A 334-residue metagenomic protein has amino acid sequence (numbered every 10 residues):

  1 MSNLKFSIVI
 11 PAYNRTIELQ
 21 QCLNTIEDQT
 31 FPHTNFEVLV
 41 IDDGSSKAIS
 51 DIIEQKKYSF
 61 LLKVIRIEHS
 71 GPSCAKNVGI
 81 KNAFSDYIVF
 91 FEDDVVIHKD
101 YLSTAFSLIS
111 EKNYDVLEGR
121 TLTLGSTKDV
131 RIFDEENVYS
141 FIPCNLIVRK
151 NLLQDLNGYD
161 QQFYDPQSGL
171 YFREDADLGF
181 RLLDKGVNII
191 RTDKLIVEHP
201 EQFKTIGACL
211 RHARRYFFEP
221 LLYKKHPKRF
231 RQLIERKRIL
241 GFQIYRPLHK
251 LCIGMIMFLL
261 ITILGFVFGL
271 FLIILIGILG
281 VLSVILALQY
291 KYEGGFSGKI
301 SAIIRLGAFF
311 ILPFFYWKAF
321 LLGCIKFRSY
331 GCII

Functional and structural regions predicted by a protein language model:
N24-N35: Short, acidic, metal-binding catalytic loop of nucleotide-sugar glycosyltransferases
T25, D42-D51, E92-H98: A conserved acidic beta->alpha catalytic loop
I67-A83, I132-F133, S140, C144: Glycine-rich, basic loop-to-helix element that forms the pyrophosphate-binding segment of sugar-nucleotide handling
I88: Short aromatic/hydrophobic "clamp" motif used to bind/position activated sugar donors
V96-V130: Conserved donor NDP-sugar-binding/catalytic core segment of glycosyltransferases
D160, A176-K237: Catalytic donor/gating beta->alpha subdomain of glycosyltransferases that bind UDP-sugars
D165-L178: Acidic donor-binding loop at a coil-to-helix junction in glycosyltransferase catalytic cores that engages
K250-L321: Membrane-embedded multi-pass helical conduit in multi-pass membrane proteins, especially envelope-biosynthetic
